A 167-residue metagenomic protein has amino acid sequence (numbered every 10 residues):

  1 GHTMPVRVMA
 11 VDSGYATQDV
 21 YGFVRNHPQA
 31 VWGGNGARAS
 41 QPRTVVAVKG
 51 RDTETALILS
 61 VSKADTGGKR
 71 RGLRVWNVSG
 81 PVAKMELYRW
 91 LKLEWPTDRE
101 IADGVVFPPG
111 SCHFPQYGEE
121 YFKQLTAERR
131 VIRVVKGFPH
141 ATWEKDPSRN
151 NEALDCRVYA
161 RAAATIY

Functional and structural regions predicted by a protein language model:
G1-K136: Mg2+-dependent endonuclease catalytic cores in nucleic-acid-processing enzymes, primarily RNase H-like
P115-Y167: Long, compositionally biased intrinsically disordered regions
